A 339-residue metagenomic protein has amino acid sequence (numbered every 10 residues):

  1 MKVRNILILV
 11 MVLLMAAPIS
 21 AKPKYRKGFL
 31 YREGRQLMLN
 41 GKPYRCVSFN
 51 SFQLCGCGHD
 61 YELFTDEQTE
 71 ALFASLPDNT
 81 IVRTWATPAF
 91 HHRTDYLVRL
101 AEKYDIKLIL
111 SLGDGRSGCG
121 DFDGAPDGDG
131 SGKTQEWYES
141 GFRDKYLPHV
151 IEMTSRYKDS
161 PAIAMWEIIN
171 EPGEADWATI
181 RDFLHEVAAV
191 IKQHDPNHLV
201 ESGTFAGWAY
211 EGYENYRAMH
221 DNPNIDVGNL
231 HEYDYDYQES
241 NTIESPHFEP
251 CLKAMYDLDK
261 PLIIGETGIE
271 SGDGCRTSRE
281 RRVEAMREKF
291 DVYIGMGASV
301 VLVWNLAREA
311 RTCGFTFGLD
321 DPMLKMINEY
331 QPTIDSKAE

Functional and structural regions predicted by a protein language model:
M1-L7: Bacterial N-terminal signal peptides that target proteins for export
I8-V10, A89: A periodicity- and composition-biased signal for non-globular, repetitive helical segments
M11-S20: Hydrophobic h-region of N-terminal signal peptides that target proteins for export in Gram-negative bacteria
P23-V227, Y237-E239, K253, D257-K260 (+1 more regions): Active-site mouth of glycoside hydrolases
Y235-C251: Substrate-binding surface in catalytic domains of secreted glycosidases
L262-T267: Short acidic/histidine-rich active-site segments
A338-E339: Short, solvent-exposed mixed-charge patches
